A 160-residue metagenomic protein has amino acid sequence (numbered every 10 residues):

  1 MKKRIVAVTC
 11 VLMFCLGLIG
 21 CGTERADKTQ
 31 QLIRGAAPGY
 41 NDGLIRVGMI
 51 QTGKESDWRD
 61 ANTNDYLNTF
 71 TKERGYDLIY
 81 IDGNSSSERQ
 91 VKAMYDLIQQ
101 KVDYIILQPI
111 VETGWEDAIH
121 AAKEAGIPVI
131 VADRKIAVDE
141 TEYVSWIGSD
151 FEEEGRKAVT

Functional and structural regions predicted by a protein language model:
M1-I45, K72, H120-I127: Short, low-complexity disordered leader/linker segments with a strong preference for bacterial N-terminal type II
K3, I79, Y143-V144: Generic anion/oxyanion-binding catalytic loop in active/binding sites
T23, I106-I110, G155-T160: Short, basic, helix/turn surface patches
T29-E73, L78-K92, D96, Q100-V102 (+1 more regions): Extracytoplasmic "Venus flytrap"
Y40-N41, V47, Q90, I147-T160: Hydrophobic alpha-helical segments within soluble ligand-binding/sensing domains
W115-E153: Flexible loop/hinge segments that line or gate small-molecule binding clefts
